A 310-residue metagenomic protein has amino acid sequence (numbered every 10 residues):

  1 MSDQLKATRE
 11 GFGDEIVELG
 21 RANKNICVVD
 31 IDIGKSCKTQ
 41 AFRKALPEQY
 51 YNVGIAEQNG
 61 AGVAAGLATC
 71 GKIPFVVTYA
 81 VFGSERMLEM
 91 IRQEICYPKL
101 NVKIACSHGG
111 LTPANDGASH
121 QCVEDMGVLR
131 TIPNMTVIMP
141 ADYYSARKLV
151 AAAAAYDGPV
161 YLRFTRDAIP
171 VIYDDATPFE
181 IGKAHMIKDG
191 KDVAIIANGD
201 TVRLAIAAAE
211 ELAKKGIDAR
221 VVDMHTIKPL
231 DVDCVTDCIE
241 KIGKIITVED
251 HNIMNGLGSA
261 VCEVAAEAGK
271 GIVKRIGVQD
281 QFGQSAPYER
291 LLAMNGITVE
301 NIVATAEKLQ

Functional and structural regions predicted by a protein language model:
M1-R163, A168, P178, N301: Thiamine diphosphate
R9-E10, A22-N25, D30-Q40, K44 (+2 more regions): Thiamine diphosphate
